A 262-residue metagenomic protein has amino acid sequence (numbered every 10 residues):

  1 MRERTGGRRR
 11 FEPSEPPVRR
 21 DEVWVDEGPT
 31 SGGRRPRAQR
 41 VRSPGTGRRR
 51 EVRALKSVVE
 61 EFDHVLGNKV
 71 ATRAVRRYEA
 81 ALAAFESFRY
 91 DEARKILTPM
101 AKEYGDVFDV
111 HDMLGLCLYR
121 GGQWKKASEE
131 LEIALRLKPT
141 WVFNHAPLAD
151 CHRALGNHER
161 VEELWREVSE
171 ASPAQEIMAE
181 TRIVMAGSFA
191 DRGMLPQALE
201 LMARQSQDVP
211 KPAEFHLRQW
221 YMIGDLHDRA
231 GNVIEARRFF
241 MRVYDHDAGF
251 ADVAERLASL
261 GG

Functional and structural regions predicted by a protein language model:
G67-M113, Y119-R120: Alpha-helical segment of the N-proximal tetratricopeptide repeat
P99-M100, I133-A134, E167-A171, Q205 (+1 more regions): Canonical positions in the second alpha-helix
G105, P139, P173-E176, P210 (+1 more regions): Short coil turns that delineate tetratricopeptide repeat
V110, N144, M178-T181, V253: TPR alpha-solenoid repeat register
